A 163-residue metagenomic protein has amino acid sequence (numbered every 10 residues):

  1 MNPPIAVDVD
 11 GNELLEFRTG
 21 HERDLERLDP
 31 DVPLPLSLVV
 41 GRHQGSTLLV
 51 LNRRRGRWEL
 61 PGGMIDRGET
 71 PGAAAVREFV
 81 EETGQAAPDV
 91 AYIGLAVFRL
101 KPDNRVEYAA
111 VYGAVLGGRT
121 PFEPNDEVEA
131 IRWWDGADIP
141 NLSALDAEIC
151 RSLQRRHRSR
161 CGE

Functional and structural regions predicted by a protein language model:
M1-L38: Acidic, metal-coordinating catalytic segment for phosphate/diphosphate chemistry, firing primarily on the Nudix
P35-S37, G45, Y108-A110, E129: Change "...and in nucleic-acid phosphodiester-cleaving endonucleases..." to "...and in nucleic-acid processing enzymes
G41, V111-V115, R132-D135: Short, well-ordered beta-strand micro-motif
R42-E81: Conserved Nudix-box catalytic region and its N-terminal flanking loop in Nudix hydrolases and closely related
A86-G94: A short coil-to-beta-strand element that immediately follows conserved catalytic motifs
A96-P121: Active-site-adjacent beta-strand/loop module that shapes the phosphate/pyrophosphate-binding cleft
R105, Y112-G113, R151-E163: Cell-envelope/extracellular anchoring and linker segments
E123-R155: NUDIX/MutT-family hydrolases
